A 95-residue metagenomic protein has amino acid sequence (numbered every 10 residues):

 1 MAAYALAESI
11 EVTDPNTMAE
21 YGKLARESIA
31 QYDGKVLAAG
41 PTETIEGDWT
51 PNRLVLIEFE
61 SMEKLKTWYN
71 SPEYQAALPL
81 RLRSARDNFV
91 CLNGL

Functional and structural regions predicted by a protein language model:
M1-L54, E60-N70, N93-L95: Short S/T/G/P-rich N-terminal loop/turn motif that feeds into the first structured element of a domain
R53-V55, D87-N88: Generic beta-strand structural signal
M62-V90: C-terminal structural segments of small proteins and small subunits
